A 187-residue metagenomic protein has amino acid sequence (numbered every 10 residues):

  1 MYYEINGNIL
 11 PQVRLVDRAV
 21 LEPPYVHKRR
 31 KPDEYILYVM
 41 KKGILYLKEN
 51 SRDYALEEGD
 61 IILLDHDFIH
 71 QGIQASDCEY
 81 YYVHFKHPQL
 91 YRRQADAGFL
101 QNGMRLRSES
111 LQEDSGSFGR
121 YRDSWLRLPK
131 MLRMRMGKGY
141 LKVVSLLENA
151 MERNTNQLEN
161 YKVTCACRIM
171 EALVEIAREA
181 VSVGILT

Functional and structural regions predicted by a protein language model:
Y2-L15, I69-N154, R178, S182: A hydrophobic/aromatic-rich effector-binding and dimerization subdomain of bacterial HTH-type transcriptional regulators
R14-P32: Conserved short histidine dyad/triad with adjacent acidic residue
P23, I44-Y46, I62, H66-Q71 (+1 more regions): Histidine-centered metal-chelating micro-motifs
K31-L47: Short, conserved beta-strand element in jelly-roll/cupin
S51-L63: Short acidic-glycine-tyrosine-enriched beta hairpin
D53, Q157-K162, V183-L186: Hydrophobic/aromatic-rich alpha-helical bundle segments in the mid-to-C-terminal region
G137-L141, N154-M170: All-alpha amphipathic helical-bundle segments outside canonical DNA-binding/catalytic cores that form hydrophobic
